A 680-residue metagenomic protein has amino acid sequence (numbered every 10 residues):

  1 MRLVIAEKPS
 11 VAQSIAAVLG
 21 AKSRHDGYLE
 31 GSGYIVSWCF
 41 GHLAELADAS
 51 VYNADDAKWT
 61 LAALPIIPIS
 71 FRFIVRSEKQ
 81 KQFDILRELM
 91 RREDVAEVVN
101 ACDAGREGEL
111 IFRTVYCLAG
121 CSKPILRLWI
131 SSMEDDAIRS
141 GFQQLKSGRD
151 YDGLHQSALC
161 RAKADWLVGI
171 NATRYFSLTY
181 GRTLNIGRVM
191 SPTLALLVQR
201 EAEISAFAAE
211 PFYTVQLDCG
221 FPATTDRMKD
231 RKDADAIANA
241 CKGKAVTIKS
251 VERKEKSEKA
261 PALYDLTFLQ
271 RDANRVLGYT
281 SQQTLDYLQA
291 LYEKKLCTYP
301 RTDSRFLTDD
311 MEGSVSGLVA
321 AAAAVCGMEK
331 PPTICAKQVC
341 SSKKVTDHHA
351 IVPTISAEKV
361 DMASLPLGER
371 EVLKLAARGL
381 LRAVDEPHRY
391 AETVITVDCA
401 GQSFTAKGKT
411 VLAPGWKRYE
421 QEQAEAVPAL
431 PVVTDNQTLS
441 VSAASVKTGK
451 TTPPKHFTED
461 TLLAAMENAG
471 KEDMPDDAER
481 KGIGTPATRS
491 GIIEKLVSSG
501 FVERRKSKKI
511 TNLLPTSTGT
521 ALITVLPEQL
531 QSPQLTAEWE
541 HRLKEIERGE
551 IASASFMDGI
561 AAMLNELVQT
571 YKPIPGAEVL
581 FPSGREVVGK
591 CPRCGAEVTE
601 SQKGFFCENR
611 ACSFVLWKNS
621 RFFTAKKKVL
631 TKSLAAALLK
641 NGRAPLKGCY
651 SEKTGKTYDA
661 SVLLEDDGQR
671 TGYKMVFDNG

Functional and structural regions predicted by a protein language model:
M1, A101-A104, G181-T183, R253-A262 (+3 more regions): Conserved short loop/turn motifs at secondary-structure junctions
M1-A162, W166, P453: Intrinsically disordered, low-complexity regulatory segments
R2-L3, H25, K79, M90 (+7 more regions): Basic, low-complexity terminal or inter-domain segments flanking catalytic cores
P9-A16, G33-V36, F40, R76-R87 (+17 more regions): Amphipathic alpha-helical transducer elements in NTP-driven molecular machines
E30-S32, D218-F221, D398-Q402, T654: Short strand-coil-strand connectors
F71, E93, A137-C219, R253-S257: C-terminal or mid-to-C-terminal helical accessory/interaction module adjacent to the motor/catalytic core
K232-Y264, Q270: Metal- or metallocofactor-binding catalytic centers and their adjacent structured scaffolds across diverse enzyme
